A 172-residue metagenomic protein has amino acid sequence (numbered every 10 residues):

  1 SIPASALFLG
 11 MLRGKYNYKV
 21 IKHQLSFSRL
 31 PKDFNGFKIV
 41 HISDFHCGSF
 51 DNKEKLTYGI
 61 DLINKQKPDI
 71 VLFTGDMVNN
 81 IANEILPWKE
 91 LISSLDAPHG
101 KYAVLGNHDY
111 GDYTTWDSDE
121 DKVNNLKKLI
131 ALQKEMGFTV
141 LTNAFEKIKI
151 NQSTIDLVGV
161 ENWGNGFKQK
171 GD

Functional and structural regions predicted by a protein language model:
S1-K38, S43: Acidic, histidine-bearing metal-coordination/catalytic regions of metal-dependent phosphoesterases
L30-D172: Soluble catalytic domains of enzymes that build or remodel membrane lipids, polysaccharides, and related
